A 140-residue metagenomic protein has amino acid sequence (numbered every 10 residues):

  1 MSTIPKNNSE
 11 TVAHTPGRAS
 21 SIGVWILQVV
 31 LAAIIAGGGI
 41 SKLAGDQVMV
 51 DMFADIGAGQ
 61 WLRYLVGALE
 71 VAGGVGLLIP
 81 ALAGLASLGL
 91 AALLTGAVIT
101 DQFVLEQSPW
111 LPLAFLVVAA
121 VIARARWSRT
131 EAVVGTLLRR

Functional and structural regions predicted by a protein language model:
M1-I40, I79-R140: Extended, low-polarity transmembrane helix blocks
N7, T11-H14, D55-V66: Hydrophobic alpha-helical transmembrane segments
V29, L43-G45, V71, V75: Short low-complexity stretches enriched in small and charged residues
I34, D46-Q47, L69-A72, L93: A generic alpha-helix surface/boundary motif
G37, A58-L78: Core segments of alpha-helical transmembrane spans in multipass integral membrane proteins
G37-L62: Solvent-exposed, well-ordered loop and adjacent helix/strand elements within mature globular domains that form
D46, Y64, E106-W110: Alpha-helix N-cap/helix-start motif
